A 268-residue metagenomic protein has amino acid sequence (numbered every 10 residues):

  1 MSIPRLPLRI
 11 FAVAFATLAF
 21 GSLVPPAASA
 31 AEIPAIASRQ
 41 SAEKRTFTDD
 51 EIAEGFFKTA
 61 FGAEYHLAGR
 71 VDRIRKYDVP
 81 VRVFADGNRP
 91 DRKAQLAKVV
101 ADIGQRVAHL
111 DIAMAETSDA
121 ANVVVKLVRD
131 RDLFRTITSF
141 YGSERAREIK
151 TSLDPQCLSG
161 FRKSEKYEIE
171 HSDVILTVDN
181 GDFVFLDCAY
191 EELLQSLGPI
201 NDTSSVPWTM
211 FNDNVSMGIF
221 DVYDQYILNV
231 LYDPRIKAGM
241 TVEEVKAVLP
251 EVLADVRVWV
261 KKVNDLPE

Functional and structural regions predicted by a protein language model:
S2-A14: Bacterial N-terminal signal peptides that target proteins for export
I3, A27-A30: Beta-rich, aromatic/charged-enriched effector core domains that present basic-aromatic interfaces for binding
L18-A27: C-terminal segment of classical bacterial N-terminal signal peptides
S29-V81, P155-S164, N264-L266: Disordered inhibitory propeptide/activation segment of secreted metzincin zinc metalloprotease zymogens, centered on
R39-E43, Y65-L67, S143-V184, I200-E268: Metalloprotease/metallohydrolase-associated module, dominated by Zn2+-dependent proteases
T59-R70, F84-A85, Q95-A97, R106-D111: N-terminal post-signal-peptidase region of extra-cytosolic proteins
D78-P90: Short hydrophobic beta-strand segments
A94-V206: Metzincin-family zinc-dependent endopeptidase catalytic domain
